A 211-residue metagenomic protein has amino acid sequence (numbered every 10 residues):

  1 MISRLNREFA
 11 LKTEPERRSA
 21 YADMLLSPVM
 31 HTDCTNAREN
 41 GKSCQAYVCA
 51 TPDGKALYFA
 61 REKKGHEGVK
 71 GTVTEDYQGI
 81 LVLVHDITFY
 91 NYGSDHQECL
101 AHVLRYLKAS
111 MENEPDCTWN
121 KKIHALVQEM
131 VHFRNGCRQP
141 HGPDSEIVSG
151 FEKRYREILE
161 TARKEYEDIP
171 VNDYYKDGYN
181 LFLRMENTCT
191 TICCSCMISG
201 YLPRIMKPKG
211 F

Functional and structural regions predicted by a protein language model:
M1-F211: Catalytic center-proximal scaffold of phosphoryl-transfer enzymes
